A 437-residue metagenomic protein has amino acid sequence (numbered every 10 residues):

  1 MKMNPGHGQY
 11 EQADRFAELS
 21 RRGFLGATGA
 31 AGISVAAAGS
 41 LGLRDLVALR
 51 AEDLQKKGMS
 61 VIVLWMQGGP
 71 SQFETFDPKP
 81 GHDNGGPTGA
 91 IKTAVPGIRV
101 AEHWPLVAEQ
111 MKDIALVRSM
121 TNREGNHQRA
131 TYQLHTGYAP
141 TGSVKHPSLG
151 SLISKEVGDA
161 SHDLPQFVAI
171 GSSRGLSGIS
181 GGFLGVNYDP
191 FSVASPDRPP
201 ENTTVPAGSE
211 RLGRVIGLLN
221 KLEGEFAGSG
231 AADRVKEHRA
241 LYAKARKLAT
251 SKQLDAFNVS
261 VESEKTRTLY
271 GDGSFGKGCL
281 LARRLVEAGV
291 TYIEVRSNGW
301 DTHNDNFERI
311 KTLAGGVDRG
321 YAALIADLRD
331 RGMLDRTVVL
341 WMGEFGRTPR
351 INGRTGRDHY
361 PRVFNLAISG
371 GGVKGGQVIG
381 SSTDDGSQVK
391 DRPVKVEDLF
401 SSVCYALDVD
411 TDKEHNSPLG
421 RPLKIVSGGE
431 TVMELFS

Functional and structural regions predicted by a protein language model:
M1-S437: Ligand-binding pockets and gating/stacking loops
